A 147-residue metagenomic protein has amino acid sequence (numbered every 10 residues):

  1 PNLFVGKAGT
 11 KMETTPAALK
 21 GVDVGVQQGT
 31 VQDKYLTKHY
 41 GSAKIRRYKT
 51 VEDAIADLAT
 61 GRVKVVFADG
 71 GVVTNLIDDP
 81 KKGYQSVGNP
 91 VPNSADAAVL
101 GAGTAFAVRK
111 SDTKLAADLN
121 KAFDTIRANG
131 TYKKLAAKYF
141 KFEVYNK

Functional and structural regions predicted by a protein language model:
P1-K147: Proline/Glycine/Serine-rich low-complexity intrinsically disordered segments that serve as flexible stalks/linkers
